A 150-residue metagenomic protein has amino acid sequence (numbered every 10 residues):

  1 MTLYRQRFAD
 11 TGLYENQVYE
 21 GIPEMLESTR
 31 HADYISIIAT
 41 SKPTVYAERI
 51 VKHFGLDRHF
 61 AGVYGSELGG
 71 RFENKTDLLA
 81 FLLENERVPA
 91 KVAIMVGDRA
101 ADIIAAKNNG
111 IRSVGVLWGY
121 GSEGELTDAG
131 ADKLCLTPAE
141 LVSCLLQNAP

Functional and structural regions predicted by a protein language model:
Q6-I38, T44-E48, T76: Short, acidic loop-to-helix structural element flanking the phosphoryl-transfer center in phosphate-processing enzymes
Y14, D57-A61, P89, D132: Conserved H-loop
H31-Y34, N85-V92, N148-A149: Glycine-rich phosphate-binding loop signature in dinucleotide/nucleotide-binding domains
Y46, I50, L78-L79, S122 (+1 more regions): Hydrophobic alpha-helical segments typical of transmembrane helices and their membrane-interface/capping positions
D57-F72: A short, structured active-site edge motif that brings together acidic residues
E73-I103: Conserved Lys-Pro-Asp/Glu-containing loop-to-beta segment of HAD-superfamily phosphomonoesterases, centered on
I94-L136: Acidic, Mg2+-coordinating phosphoryl-transfer loop and its flanking beta/alpha structural elements, shared across
